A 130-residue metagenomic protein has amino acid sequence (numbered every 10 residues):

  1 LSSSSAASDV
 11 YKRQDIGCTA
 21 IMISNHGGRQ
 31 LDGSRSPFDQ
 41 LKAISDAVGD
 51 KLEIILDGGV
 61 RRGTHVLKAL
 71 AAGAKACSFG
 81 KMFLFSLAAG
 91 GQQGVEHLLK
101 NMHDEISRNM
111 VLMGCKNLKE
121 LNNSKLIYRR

Functional and structural regions predicted by a protein language model:
L1-A7, Y11: Single conserved hydrophobic/aromatic residue that forms the stacking wall/gate of nucleotide- or nucleobase-binding
S2, S36, R61: Glycosyltransferase donor-binding loop in the core domain
S5, Q30-G33, G58-G59: Glycine- and other small-residue-rich loops at beta-strand/loop junctions that grip anionic moieties
K12-Q14, D32-R35, V66-K68, A89: Short, well-ordered secondary-structure micro-motifs
Q14-I23, G27-G28, A47-K51, G73-C77: Glycine-enriched alpha-helix->loop->beta-strand junction motifs that scaffold or abut catalytic
M22, S34-F38: Catalytic pocket-lining loop regions of alpha/beta-barrel enzymes, especially the amidohydrolase/enolase/GH5 lineages
N25-D32, L84-L87: Glycine-rich, proline-tolerant flexible connector loops at the mouths of alpha/beta enzymes
D39-R130: Alpha/beta catalytic cores of nucleotide-metabolism and tRNA/nucleoside-modifying enzymes
